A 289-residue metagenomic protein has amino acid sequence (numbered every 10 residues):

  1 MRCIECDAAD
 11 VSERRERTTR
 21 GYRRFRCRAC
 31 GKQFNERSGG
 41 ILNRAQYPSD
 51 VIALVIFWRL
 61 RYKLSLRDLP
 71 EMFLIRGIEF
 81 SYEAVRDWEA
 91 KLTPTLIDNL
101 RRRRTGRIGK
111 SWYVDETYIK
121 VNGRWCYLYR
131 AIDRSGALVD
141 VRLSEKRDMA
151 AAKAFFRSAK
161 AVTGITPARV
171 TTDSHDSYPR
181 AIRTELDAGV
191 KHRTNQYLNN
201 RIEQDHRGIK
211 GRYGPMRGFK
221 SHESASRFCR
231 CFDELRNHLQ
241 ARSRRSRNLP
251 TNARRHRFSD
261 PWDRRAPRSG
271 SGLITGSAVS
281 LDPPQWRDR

Functional and structural regions predicted by a protein language model:
V11, C27, V55, L69 (+9 more regions): Mobile genetic element proteins and their domesticated derivatives, centered on retroelements and DNA transposons
E16-R61, D87, R107-W112, M149-A150: Basic, short loop/linker segments at the boundary and entry of helix-turn-helix/winged-helix-like folds
G21, F80-T93: Major-groove recognition helix of helix-turn-helix-like DNA-binding domains
L42-S49, D87-K91, V141-G164: Active-site beta-loop-alpha junctions of metal-dependent nucleic acid enzymes, especially the RNase H-like/DDE
D87-R107: Short, basic alpha-helical nucleic acid-contact segments in DNA-binding proteins and DNA transaction factors
R107-K120, R130: Two-metal-ion RNase H-like nuclease active-site motif
S174-C229, E234-N237, A241, R245-S246 (+1 more regions): Helix-centered, glycine/charged polyanion-binding patches within enzymatic domains that contact phosphate-containing
P215, S226-D288: C-terminal domain-tail junction helix/linker
